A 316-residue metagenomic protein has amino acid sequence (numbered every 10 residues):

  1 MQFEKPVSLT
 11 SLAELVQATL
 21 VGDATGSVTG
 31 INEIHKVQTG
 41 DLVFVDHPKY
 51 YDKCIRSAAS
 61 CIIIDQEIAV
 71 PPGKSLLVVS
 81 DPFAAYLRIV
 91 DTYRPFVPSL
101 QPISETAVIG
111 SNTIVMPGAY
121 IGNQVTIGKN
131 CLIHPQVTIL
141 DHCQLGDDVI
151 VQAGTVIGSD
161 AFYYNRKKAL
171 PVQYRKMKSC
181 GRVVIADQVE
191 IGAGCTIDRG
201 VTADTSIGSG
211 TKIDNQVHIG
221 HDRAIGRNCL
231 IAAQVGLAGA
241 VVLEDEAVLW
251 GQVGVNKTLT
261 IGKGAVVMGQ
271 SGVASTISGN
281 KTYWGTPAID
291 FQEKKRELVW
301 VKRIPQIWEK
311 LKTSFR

Functional and structural regions predicted by a protein language model:
M1-Q101, E105-T106, N112, D148 (+5 more regions): Terminal amphipathic alpha-helical/low-complexity segments used for targeting or macromolecular assembly
F44, P102-D290: Structural signal for interior beta-strand "rungs" in well-ordered beta-sheet cores of soluble enzyme domains
